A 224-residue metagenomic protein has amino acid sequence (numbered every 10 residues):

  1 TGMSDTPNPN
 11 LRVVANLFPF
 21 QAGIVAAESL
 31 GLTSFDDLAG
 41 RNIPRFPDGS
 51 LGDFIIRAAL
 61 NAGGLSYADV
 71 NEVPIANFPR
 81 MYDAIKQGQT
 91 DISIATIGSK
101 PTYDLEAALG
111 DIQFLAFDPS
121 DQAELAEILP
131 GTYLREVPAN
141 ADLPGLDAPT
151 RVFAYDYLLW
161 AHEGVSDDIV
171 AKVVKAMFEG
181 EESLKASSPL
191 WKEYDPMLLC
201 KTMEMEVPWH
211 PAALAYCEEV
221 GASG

Functional and structural regions predicted by a protein language model:
T1, S34, G52-I55, A59 (+6 more regions): Stable alpha-helical elements in mature extracytoplasmic
T1-D48, R57, Q113-F114: Short, glycine-/small- and polar/acidic-enriched structural segments that line small-molecule recognition paths
T1-M3, L30, Y67-V73, N77-V165: Pocket-lining segment of extracytoplasmic ligand-binding domains
A15-N16, A27-L30, P44-G52, V73 (+4 more regions): Extracytoplasmic/periplasmic, Sec-exported soluble proteins
Q21-G23, I43-D48, F78, Q122 (+1 more regions): Short acidic/polar alpha-helix capping motifs at helix-coil junctions
A27, G31, L38-R41, A58-S66 (+7 more regions): Structured segments of extracytoplasmic/periplasmic soluble domains in secreted or envelope-associated proteins
D48-A58, T132-T202: Ligand-binding clefts/hinges and TM-proximal coupling segments of bilobed small-molecule sensing domains
R80, Q87, I97-F114, E124-E127 (+1 more regions): An extracytoplasmic/periplasmic, membrane-proximal ligand-sensing/linker region
